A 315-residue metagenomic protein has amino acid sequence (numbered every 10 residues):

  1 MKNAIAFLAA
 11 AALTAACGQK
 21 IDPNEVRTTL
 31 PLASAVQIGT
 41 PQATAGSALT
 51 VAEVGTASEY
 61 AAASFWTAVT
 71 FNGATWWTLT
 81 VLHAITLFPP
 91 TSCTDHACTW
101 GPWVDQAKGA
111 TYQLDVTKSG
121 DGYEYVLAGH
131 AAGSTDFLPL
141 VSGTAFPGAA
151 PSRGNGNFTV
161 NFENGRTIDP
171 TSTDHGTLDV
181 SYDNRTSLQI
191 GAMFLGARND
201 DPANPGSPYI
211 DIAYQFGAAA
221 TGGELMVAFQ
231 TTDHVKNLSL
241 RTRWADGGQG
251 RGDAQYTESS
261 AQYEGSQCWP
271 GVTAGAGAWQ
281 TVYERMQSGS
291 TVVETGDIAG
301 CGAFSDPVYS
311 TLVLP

Functional and structural regions predicted by a protein language model:
M1-A15: Sec-dependent bacterial lipoprotein signal peptides
C17-D121, M286-P315: N-terminal "mature head" segments of proteins
L82-H175: Short N-terminal edge-element motif at the start of the domain
H96-D105, Y125-L127, I190-L195, G223-V227 (+1 more regions): Generic recognition of long tandem-repeat/solenoid scaffolds
V104-Q106, S119, A131-G133, D201 (+6 more regions): Acidic surface patches and DE-rich sequence motifs
V116, T242-W244, Q267, G296: Assembly/interface hotspot detector across virion components, adhesins/toxins, and nucleic-acid enzymes
S142-D246, R251: Short helix-loop boundary/capping segments
Q249-P315: Hydrophilic extracytoplasmic domains
